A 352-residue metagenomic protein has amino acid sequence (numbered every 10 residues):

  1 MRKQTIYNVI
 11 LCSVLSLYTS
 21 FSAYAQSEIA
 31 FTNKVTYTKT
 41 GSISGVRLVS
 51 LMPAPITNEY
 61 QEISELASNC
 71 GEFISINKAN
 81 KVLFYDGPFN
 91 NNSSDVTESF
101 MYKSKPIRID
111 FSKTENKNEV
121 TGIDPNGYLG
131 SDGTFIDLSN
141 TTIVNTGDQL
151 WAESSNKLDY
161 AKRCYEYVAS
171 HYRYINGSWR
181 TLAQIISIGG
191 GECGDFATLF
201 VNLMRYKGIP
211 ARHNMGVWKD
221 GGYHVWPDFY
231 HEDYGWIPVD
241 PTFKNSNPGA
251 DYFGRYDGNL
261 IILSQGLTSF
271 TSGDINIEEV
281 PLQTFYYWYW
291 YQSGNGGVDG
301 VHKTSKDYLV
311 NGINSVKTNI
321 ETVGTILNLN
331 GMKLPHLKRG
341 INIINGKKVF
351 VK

Functional and structural regions predicted by a protein language model:
M1-I10: Bacterial N-terminal signal peptides that target proteins for export
V9-S20: Bacterial N-terminal signal peptides
A25-I107: Intrinsically disordered, low-complexity N-terminal segments that are enriched in acidic
F100-I188, L199, E279-L309: Secondary-structure boundary elements
E153-D233, N247-A250, R255-I261: Active-site neighborhood of thiol-dependent amide/isopeptide-bond enzymes
D220-L309: Active-site rim recognition segments
L309-N330: Residue-level detector of functionally pivotal "anchor" positions at catalytic/ligand-binding pockets or at interdomain
I341-K352: C-terminal tail/sorting-segment detector
